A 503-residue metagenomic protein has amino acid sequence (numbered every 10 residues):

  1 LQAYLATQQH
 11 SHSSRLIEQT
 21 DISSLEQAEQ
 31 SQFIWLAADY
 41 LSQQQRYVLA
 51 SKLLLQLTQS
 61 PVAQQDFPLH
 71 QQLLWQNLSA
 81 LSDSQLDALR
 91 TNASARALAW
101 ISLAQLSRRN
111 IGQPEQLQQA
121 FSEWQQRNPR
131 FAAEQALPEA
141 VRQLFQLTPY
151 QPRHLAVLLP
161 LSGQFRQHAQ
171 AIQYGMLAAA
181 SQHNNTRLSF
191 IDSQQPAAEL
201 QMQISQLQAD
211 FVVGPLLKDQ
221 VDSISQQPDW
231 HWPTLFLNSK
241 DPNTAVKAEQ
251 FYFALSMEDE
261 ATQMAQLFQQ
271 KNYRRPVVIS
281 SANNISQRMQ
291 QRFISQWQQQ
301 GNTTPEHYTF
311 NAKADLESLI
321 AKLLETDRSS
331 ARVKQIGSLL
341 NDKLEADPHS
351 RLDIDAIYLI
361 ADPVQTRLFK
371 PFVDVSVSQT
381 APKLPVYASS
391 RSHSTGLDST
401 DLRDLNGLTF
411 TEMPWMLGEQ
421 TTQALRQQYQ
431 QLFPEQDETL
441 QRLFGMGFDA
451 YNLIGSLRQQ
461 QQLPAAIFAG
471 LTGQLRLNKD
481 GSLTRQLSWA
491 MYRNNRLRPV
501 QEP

Functional and structural regions predicted by a protein language model:
A3, E26, Q32, Y40-Q44 (+4 more regions): Extended repeat-based interaction scaffolds and adjacent low-complexity, acidic/S/T/P-biased segments that form broad
P149-H168, P276-V278: Short beta-strand segments enriched in small/hydrophobic residues
H183-S193, K247-F251, Q298-V333: Short beta-strand elements in bilobed, periplasmic/extracellular small-molecule ligand-binding domains
Q208-L217, T234-L237, R275-S280, S329-P363 (+1 more regions): Periplasmic-binding protein-like
F211-T309: Extracytoplasmic ligand/sensor domains, especially the bilobed periplasmic-binding protein
D327-A331, L352-A356, V364, K370-M446: Extracellular/periplasmic periplasmic-binding protein-like sensory domains
S390, R426-R498: Segments of small-molecule ligand-sensing domains
